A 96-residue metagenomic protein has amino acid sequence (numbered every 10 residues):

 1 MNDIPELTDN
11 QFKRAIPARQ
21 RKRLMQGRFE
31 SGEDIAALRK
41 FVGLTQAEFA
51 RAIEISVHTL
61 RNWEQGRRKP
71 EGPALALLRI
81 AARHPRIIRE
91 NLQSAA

Functional and structural regions predicted by a protein language model:
M1-F29, I87-A96: N-terminal flexible/basic segments that precede or flank functional cores
G27-R28, V42, P70: Residue-level marker of regulatory loop/turn positions in helix-turn-helix DNA-binding domains and in histidine
D34-E48: Short basic helix-loop element that most often maps to the first helix and adjoining turn of HTH DNA-binding modules
I35, F49-A50, L60-W63: Conserved hydrophobic/aromatic packing and binding residues within compact polymer-binding modules
F49, I53-H58, L78: Short amphipathic alpha-helix starts
I55-P70: Recognition helix of helix-turn-helix/homeodomain-like DNA-binding domains that insert into the DNA major groove
P73-E90: DNA major-groove recognition helix of helix-turn-helix/homeodomain DNA-binding modules
